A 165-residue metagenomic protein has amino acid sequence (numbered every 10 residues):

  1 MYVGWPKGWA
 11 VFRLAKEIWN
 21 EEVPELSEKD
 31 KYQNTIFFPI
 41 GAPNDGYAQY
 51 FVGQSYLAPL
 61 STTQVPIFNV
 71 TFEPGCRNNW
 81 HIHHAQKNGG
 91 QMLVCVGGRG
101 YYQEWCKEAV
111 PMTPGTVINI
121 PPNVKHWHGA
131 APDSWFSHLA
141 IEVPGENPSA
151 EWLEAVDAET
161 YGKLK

Functional and structural regions predicted by a protein language model:
I18-F68, N79, A150-K165: A short, N-terminal "cap"/entry segment at the start of jelly-roll beta-barrel domains of the cupin/DSBH fold
F68-Q86: Conserved short histidine dyad/triad with adjacent acidic residue
W80, Y102-Q103, H126-A131: Short beta-strand His + acidic residue motifs that chelate non-heme Fe in jelly-roll/DSBH and cupin folds
K87-P114, V124: A short beta-strand-loop-beta hairpin characteristic of the jelly-roll/cupin
P122-S149: Ligand-binding loop in jelly-roll beta-barrel domains
